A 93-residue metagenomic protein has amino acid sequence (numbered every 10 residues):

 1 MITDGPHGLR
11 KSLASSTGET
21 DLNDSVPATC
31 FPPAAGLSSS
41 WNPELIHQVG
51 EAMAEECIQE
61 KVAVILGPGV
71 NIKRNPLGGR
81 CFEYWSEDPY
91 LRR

Functional and structural regions predicted by a protein language model:
M1-R93: Glycoside hydrolase catalytic-domain context in secreted enzymes
